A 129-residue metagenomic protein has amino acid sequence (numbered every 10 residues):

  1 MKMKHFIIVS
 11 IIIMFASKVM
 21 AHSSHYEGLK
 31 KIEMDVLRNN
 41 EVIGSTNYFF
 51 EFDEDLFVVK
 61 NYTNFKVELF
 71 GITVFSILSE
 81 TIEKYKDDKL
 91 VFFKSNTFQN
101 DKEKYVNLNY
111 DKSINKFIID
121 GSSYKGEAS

Functional and structural regions predicted by a protein language model:
M1-M3: N-terminal secretory signal peptides that target proteins for export/translocation
F6-F15: Sec-dependent N-terminal signal peptides
V19-S76, S95-K102: N-terminal cleavable signal peptides for secretion/export
E27-L29, K94-S129: Solvent-exposed helix/loop surface patches that form functional interfaces
T46-F50, L78-K84, L108: Hydrophobic/aromatic beta-strand elements that line small-molecule binding cavities or substrate pockets in beta-rich
D55-V58, L90-V91, S113-F117: Hydrophobic residues embedded in beta-strands of well-ordered beta-sheets
